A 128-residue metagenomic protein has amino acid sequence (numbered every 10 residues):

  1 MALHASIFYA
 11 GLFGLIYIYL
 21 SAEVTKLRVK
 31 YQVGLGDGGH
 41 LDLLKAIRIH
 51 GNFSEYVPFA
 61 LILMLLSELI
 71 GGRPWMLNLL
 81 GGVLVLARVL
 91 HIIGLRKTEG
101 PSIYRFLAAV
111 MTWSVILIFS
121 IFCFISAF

Functional and structural regions predicted by a protein language model:
M1-Y31: N-terminal signal-anchor transmembrane alpha helix
S6-F13, L80-L84, A108, T112-V115: Hydrophobic alpha-helical transmembrane segments of polytopic
F13, L43-V57: A loop-to-helix transmembrane entry motif
A22-R48: Cytosolic, membrane-interface loops and tails of multi-pass inner-membrane proteins
G51-M64, I116: Core segments of transmembrane alpha-helices that mediate helix-helix packing or line hydrophobic substrate/ligand
L63-V85: Short alpha-helical packing/oligomerization segments
L90-V115: Interfacial loop-to-transmembrane junctions
S120-F128: Juxtamembrane boundary at the C-terminal end of a transmembrane helix
